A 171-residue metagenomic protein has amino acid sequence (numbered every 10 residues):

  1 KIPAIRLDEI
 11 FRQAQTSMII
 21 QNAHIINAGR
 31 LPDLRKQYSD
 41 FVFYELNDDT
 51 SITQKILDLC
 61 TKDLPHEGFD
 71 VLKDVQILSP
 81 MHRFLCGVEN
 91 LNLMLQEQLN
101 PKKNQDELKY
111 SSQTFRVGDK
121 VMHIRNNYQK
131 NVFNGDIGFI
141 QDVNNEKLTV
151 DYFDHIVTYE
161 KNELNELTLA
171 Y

Functional and structural regions predicted by a protein language model:
K1-V121, N127-Q129: Conserved helicase motor core of P-loop NTPases
L93-Y171: Conserved nucleotide-binding/hydrolysis modules and their immediate coupling elements across P-loop/ASCE NTPase motors
